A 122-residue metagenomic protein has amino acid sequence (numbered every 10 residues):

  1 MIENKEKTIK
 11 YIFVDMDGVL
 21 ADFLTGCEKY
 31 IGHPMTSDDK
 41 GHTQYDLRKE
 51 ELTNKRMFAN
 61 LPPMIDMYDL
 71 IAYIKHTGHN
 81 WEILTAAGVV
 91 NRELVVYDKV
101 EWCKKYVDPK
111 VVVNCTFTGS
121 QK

Functional and structural regions predicted by a protein language model:
I2-K55: Active-site neighborhood of HAD-like aspartate-dependent phosphohydrolases
N4-T8, K75, K122: Flexible, charged surface loops at secondary-structure boundaries
V14-M16, L61, L84-A86, T118-G119: Short His-Asn-centered micro-motif
G18-A21, G26-C27, A87-N91, S120-K122: Short, solvent-exposed loop/turn segments at secondary-structure junctions
K55-P63: Short, glycine-rich nucleotide/cofactor-binding loops
P62, M67-K99, C103: Substrate-recognition element of Asp-dependent hydrolases with the DxDx(T/V) motif
K105-P109: Short helix-loop-beta junction
V112-K122: Conserved Lys-Pro-Asp/Glu-containing loop-to-beta segment of HAD-superfamily phosphomonoesterases, centered on
